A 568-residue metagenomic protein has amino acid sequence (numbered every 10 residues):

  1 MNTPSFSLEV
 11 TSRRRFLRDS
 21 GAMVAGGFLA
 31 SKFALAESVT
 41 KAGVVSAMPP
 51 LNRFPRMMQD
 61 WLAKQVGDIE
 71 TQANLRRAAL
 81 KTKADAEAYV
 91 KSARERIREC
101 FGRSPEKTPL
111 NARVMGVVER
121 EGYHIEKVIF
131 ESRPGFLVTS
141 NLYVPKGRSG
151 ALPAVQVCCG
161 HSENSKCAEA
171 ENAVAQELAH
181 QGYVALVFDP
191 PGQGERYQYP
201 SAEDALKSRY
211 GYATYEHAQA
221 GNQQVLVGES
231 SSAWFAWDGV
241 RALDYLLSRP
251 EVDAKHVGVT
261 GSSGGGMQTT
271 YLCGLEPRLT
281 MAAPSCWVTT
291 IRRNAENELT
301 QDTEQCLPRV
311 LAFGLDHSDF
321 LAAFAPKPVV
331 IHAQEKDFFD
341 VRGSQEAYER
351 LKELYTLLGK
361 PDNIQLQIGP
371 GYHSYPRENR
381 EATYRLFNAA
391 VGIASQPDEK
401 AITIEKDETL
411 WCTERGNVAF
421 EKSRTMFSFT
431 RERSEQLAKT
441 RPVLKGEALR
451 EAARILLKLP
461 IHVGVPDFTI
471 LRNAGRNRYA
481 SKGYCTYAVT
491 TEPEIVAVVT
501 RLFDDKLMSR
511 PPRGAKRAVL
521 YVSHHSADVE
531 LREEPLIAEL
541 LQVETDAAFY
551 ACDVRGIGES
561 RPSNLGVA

Functional and structural regions predicted by a protein language model:
M1-S12: N-terminal secretory signal peptides
E9, R15-E37: N-terminal export signals
S38-V138, A325, H332-V498, L502-V519 (+4 more regions): Alpha/beta-hydrolase-fold serine-hydrolase catalytic core, especially in secreted/extracellular enzymes
G150, A154-V240, L247, T290-N297 (+1 more regions): Cap/lid segment of the alpha/beta-hydrolase catalytic domain
A218-Q219, V225, D238-R241, T280-A322 (+3 more regions): Mobile cap/lid helix-loop segments that gate and shape the active-site cleft of serine hydrolases
V252-G261: Alpha/beta-hydrolase fold nucleophile elbow
S262-Y271: Glycine-rich nucleophile elbow surrounding the catalytic serine of serine-hydrolase chemistry
G274-T280: Conserved hydrolase catalytic core segment
